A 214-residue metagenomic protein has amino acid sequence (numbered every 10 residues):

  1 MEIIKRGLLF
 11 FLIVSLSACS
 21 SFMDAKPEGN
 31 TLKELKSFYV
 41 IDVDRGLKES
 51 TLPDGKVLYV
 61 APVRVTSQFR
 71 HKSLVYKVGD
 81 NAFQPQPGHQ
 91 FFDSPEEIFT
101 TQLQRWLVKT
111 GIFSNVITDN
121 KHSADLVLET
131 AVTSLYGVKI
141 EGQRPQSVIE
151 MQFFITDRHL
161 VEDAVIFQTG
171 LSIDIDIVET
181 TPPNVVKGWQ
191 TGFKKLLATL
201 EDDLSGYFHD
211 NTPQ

Functional and structural regions predicted by a protein language model:
M1-S21: Sec-dependent bacterial lipoprotein signal peptides
S20-E96, Y207-Q214: A structural "domain/chain start" motif
F22-E49, K109-E162, E179: Surface-exposed short loop/turn segments
V57-P62, V75, V127-T133, V148-F154 (+1 more regions): Soluble periplasmic/extracytoplasmic beta-strand elements of cell-envelope proteins
A82-H89, H159-E201: Short secondary-structure boundary motifs at beta->alpha junctions and helix caps
G88-I112: N-terminal leader/targeting helix
E96, T100, Q104, Q190-F193 (+3 more regions): Extracytoplasmic/secreted envelope proteins and their assembly/folding machinery, especially bacterial periplasmic
Q104, V108-I112, G137, E201-H209: Sec-exported extracytoplasmic/periplasmic mature domains
